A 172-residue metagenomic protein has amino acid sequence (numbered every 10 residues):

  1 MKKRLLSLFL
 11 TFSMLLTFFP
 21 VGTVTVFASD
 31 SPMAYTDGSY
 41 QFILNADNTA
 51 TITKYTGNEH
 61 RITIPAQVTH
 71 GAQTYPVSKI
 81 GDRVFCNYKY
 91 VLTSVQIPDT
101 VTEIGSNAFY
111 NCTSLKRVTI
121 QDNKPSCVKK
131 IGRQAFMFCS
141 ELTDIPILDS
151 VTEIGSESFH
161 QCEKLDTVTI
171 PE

Functional and structural regions predicted by a protein language model:
M1-F9: Positively charged n-region of N-terminal signal peptides that target proteins for export
L10-F18: Hydrophobic core
F18-A34: Sec-dependent signal peptide cleavage junction
A34-T56: GGW-centered surface loops in extracellular recognition modules
N45-N48, G57-K79, K89-E103, T113-K130 (+2 more regions): Structural signature of tandem-repeat unit edges
Y55, V84-N87: Acidic, Ser/Thr
D82-V84, G105-Y110, G132-M137, G155-H160: Consensus positions within tandem repeat domains that build extended binding/scaffold surfaces
